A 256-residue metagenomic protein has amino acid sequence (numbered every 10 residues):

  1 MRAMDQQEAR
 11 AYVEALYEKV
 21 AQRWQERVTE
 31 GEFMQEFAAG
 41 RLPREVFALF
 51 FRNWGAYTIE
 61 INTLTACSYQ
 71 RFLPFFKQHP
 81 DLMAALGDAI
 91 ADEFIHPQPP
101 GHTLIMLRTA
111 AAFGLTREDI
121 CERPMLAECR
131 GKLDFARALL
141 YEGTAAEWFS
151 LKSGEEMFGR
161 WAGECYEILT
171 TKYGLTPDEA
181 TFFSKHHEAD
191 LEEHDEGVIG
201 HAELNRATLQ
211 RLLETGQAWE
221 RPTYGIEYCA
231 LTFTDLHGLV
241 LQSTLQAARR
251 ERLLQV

Functional and structural regions predicted by a protein language model:
R2-V256: Non-heme di-metal
